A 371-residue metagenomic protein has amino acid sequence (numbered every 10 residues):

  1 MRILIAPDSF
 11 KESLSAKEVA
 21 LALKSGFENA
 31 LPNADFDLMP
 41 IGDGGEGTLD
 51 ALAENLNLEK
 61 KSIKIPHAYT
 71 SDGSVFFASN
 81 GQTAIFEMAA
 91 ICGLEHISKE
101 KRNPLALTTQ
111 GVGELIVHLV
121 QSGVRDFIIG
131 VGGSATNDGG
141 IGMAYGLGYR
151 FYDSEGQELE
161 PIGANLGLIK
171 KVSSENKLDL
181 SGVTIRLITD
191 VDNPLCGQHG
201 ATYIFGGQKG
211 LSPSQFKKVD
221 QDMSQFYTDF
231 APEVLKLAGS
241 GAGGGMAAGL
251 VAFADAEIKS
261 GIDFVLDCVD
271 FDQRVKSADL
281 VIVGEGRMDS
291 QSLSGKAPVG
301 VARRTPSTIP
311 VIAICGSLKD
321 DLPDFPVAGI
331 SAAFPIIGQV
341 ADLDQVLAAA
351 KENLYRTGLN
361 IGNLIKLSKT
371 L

Functional and structural regions predicted by a protein language model:
R2-V131, A135-L371: N-terminal loops that bind phosphate or other acidic moieties and the adjacent beta-alpha structural core
